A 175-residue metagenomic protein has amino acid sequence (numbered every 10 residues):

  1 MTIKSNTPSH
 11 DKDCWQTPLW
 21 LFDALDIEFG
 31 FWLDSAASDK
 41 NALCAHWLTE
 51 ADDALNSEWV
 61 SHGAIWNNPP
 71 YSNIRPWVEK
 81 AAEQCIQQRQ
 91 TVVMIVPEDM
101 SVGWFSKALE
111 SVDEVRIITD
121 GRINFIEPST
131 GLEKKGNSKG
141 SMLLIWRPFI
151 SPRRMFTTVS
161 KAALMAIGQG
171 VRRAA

Functional and structural regions predicted by a protein language model:
M1-A175: Class I S-adenosyl-L-methionine-dependent methyltransferase catalytic core
